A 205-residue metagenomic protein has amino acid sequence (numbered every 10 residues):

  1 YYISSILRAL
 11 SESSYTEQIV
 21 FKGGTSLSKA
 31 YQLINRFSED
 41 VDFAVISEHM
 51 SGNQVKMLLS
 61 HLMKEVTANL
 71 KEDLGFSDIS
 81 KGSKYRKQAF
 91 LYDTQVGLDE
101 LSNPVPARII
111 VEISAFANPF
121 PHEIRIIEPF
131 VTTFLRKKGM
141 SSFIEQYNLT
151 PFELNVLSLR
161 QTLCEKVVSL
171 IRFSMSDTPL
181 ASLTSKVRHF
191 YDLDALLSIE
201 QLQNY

Functional and structural regions predicted by a protein language model:
Y1-S5, N53-V55: N-terminal regions immediately upstream of nucleotidyltransferase
S4-R8, S60-M63, T67, K71-Y205: Catalytic cores of NTP-dependent nucleotidyl/adenyl transfer enzymes across multiple folds
S11-V41, I46-S47: Active-site nucleotide-donor binding segment shared across nucleotidyl transfer reactions
A30-I34, Q54-L58, E123-I124: Short, conserved acidic/polar surface loops in the N-terminal third of protein domains
A44-S60, K64: Catalytic palm subdomain of template-directed nucleic-acid polymerases, centered on the conserved carboxylate motif
